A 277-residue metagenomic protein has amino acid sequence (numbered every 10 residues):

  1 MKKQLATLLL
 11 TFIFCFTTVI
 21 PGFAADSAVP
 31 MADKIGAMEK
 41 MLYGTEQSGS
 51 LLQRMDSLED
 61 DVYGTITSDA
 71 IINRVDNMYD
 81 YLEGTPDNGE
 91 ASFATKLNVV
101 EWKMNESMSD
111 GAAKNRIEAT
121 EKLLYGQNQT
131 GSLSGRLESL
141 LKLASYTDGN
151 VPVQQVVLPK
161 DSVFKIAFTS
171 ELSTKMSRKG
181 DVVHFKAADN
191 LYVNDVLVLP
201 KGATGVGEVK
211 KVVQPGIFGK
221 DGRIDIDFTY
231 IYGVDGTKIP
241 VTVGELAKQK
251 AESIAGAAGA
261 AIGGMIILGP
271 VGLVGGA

Functional and structural regions predicted by a protein language model:
M1-L9: Bacterial N-terminal signal peptides that target proteins for export
K2, V29, D33-G36, D56 (+8 more regions): A generic structural signal for ordered alpha-helices
T11-F14, M38, V100, K179: General secondary-structure edge motif
F14-F23: C-terminal segment of classical bacterial N-terminal signal peptides
A24-Y146: Alpha-helical, heptad-rich or low-complexity scaffold/stalk segments that mediate oligomerization or tethering
V151-A277: Contiguous beta-sheet cores, especially beta-hairpins with glycine/small-residue-rich turns and Gly-(small hydrophobic)
